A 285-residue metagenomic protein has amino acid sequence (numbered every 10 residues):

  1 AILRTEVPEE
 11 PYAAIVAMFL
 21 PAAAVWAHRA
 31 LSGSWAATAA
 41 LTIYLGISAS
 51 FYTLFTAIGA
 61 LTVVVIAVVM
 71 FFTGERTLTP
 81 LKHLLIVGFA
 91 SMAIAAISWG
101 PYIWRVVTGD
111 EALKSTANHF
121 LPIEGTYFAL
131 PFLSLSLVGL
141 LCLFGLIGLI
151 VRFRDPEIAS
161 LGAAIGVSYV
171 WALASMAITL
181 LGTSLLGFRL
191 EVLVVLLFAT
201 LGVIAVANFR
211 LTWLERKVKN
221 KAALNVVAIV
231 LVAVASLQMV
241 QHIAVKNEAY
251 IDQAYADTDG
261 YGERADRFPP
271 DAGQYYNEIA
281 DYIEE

Functional and structural regions predicted by a protein language model:
I2-V16, A37, I47-A163: Transmembrane catalytic cores of multi-pass membrane glycosyltransferases and polysaccharide-assembly enzymes
R4-I15, Y52, G109-P131, L161-K221 (+1 more regions): Membrane-helix boundary/interfacial segments in multi-pass membrane proteins
A23-A37: Membrane-interface transmembrane helices that cradle and orient dolichyl/undecaprenyl
A40, T73-H83, L211-A223: Membrane-interfacial, low-structure loops and terminal tails that flank and connect transmembrane helices in multi-pass
A40-L41, T62, V87-A95, S136-F144 (+3 more regions): Hydrophobic membrane-spanning alpha-helices of multi-pass integral membrane proteins
M92, R210-K246: Signature aromatic-anchored transmembrane alpha helix within multi-pass, membrane-resident enzymes that catalyze glycan
I94-V106, W171-S175, Q238-V245: C-terminal TM-helix exit segments that contain a strictly Trp-centered aromatic cap at the helix terminus
A233-E285: Extracytoplasmic
